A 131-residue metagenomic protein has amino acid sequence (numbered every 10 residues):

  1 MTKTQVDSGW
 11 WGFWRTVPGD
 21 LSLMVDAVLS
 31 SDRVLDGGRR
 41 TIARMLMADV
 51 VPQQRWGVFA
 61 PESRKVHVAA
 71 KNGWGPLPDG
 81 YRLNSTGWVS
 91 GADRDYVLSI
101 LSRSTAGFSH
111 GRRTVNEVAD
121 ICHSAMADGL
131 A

Functional and structural regions predicted by a protein language model:
M1-A131: Penicillin-recognizing serine hydrolase domain
